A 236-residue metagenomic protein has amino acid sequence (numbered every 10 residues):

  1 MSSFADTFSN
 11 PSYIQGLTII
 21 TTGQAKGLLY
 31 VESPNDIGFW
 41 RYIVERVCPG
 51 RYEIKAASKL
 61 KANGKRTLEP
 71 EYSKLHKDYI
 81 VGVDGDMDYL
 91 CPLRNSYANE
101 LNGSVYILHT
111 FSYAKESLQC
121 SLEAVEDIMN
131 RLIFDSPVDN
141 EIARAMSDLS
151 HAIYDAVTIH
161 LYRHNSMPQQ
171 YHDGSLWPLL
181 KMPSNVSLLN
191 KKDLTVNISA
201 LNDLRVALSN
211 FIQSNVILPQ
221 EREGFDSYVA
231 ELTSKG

Functional and structural regions predicted by a protein language model:
M1-G236: Acidic, divalent-metal-binding catalytic cores of TOPRIM and closely related two-metal-ion phosphodiester/pyrophosphate
